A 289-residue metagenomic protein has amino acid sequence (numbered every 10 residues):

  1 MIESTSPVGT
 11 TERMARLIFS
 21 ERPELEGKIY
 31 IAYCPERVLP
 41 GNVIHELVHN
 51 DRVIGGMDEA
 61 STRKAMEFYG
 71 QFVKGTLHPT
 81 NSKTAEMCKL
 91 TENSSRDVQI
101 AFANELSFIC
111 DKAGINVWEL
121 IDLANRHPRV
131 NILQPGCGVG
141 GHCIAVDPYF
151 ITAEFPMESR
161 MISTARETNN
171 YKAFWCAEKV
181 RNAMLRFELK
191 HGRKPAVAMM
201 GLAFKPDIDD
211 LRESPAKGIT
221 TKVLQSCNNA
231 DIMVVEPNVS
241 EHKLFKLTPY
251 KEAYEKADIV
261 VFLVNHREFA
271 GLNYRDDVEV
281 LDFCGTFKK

Functional and structural regions predicted by a protein language model:
I2-K289: Structural/interface elements that position substrates and couple domains in central-metabolism enzymes
